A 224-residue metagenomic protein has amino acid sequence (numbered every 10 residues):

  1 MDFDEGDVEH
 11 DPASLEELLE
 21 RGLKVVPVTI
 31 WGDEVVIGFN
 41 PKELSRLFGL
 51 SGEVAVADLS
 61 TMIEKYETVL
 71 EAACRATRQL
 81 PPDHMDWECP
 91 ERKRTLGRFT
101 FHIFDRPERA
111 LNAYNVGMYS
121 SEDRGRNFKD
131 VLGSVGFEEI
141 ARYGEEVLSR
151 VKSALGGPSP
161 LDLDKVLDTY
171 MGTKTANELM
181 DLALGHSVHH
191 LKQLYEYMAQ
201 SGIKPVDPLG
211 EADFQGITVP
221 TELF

Functional and structural regions predicted by a protein language model:
M1-S14, V25: Thiol-based oxidoreductase modules, predominantly thioredoxin-like and allied folds used for disulfide exchange
G6, E43-A113, R126, K165-L167: Non-globular targeting/processing and membrane-anchoring segments
E17-L23, N112: A short, structured beta-strand/loop element
V25-I37: A short, hydrophobic beta-strand/beta-hairpin element that forms part of a small beta-sheet core
E34-V36, N40-R46: C-terminal structural segments of small proteins and small subunits
Y66, L70-A76, V131-L167, K174-Q193: Acidic/histidine-rich alpha-helical segments that form the ligand environment of transition-metal centers
L70, R78, S149, S201 (+1 more regions): Small-residue-biased structural context
H84-K129, D168-F224: Short, contiguous alpha-helical
